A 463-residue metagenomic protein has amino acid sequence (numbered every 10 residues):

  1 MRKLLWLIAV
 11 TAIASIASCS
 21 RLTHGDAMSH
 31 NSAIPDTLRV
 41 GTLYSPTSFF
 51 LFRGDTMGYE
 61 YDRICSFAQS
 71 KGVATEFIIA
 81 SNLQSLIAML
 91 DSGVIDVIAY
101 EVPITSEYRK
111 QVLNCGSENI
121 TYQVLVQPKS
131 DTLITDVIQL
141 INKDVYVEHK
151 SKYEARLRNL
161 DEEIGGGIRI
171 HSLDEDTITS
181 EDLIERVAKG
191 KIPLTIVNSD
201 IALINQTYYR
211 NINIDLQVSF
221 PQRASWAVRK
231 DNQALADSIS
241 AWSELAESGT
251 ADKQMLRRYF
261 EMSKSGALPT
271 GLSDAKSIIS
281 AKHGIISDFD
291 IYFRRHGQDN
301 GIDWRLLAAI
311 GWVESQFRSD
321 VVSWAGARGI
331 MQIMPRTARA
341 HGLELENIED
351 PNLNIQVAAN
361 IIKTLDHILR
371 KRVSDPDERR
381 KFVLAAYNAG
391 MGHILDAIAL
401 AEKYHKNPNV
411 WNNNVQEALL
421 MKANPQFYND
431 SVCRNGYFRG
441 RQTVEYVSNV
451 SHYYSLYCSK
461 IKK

Functional and structural regions predicted by a protein language model:
C19-V102, S106-K110, H171-I178, I239: Extracytoplasmic small-molecule ligand-binding "clamshell" domains of the periplasmic binding protein/Venus flytrap
R39-Q69, P103, V124-I178, H283 (+2 more regions): Bilobed "Venus flytrap"/periplasmic-binding protein-like clamshell domains and structurally analogous long
T42-P46, S117-D131, D200-S243, M262-K264 (+2 more regions): Periplasmic-binding protein-like
G58-S70, K129-Y153, I201, F220-G266 (+3 more regions): Extended ligand-binding regions for polar small-molecule ligands
Q84, A99-K110, R158-N159, E185-F220 (+2 more regions): A ligand-binding cleft/hinge motif common to bilobed small-molecule-binding domains
H149, D320-E346, L353-T364, V450: Substrate-binding/active-site groove segments that recognize and process beta-1,4-linked N-acetyl-hexosamine
S263-F317, N352-I355, L369-V373, K462-K463: Export/targeting segments at the very N-terminus of extracytoplasmic proteins
E378-L456: Catalytic and substrate-binding regions of cell-wall glycan-acting enzymes that process beta-1,4-linked
